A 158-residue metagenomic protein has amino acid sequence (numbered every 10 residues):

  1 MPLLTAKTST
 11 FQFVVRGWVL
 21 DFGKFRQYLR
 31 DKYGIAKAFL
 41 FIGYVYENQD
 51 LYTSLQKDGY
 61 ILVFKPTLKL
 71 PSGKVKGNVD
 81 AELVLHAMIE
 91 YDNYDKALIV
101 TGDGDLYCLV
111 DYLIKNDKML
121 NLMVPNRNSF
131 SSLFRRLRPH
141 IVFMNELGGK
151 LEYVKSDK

Functional and structural regions predicted by a protein language model:
M1-V75, V79, Y112-K115, M119: Domain-level signal for Mg2+-assisted phosphodiester chemistry and nucleotide/NA-binding surfaces in nucleic-acid
R26-Y28, L62-T67, A87-I89, M123-N126 (+1 more regions): Glycine-rich loops and low-complexity Gly/Arg-rich segments that provide flexible linkers or classic glycine-based
G34, P71-L85, E90-N93, F130-F143: Accessory recognition modules or surfaces
F41, V100, M144: Conserved residues at the C-terminal ends of beta-strands
N48-Q49, L106-C108, F130-S131: Short, well-ordered alpha-helical microsegments
I61, A97, H140-V142: Short, well-ordered beta-strand core segments
V84-R127: A glycine-rich beta-strand to alpha-helix segment that forms a phosphate/ribose-binding loop at ligand/cofactor sites
Y112-K158: Acidic, PIN/NYN-like endoribonuclease modules and their adjacent C-terminal/linker elements
